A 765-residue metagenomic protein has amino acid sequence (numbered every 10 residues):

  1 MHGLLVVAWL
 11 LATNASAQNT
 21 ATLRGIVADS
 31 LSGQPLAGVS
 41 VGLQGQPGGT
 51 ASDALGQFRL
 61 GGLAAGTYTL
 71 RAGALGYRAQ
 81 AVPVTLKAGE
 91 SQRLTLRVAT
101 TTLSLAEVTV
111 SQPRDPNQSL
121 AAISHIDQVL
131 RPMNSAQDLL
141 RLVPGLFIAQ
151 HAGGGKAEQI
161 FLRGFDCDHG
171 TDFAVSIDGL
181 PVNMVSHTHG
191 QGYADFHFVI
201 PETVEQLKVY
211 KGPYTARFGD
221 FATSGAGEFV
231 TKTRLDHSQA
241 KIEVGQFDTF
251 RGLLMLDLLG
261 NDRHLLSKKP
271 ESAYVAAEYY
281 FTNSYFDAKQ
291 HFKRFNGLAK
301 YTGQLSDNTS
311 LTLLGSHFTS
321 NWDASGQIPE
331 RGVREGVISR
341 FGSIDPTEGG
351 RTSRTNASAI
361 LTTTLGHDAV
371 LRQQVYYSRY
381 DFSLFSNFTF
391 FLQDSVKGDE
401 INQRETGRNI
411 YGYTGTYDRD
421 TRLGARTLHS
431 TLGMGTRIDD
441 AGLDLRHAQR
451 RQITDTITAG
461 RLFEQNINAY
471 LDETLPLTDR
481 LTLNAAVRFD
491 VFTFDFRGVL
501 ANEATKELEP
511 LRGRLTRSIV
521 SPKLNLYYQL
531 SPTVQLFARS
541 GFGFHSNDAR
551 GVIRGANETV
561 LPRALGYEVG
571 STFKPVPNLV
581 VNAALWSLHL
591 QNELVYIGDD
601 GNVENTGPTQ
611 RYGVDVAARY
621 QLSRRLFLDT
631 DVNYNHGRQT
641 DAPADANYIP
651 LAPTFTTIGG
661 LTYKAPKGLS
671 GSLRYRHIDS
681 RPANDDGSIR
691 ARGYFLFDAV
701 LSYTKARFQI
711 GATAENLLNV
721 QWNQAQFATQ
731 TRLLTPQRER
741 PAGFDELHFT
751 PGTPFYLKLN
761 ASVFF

Functional and structural regions predicted by a protein language model:
A28, S32, S40-Q44, G73-Y77 (+6 more regions): Short, acidic, small-residue-rich periplasmic hinge/interaction motif at the N-terminus of Gram-negative outer-membrane
P181-K211, F229-V230, A556: Short acidic/polar hinge/loop motifs at secondary-structure boundaries that mediate gating or recognition
K208-A216, G225-G260, A277, Y285: Short strand-turn segments of transmembrane beta-barrel domains in outer membranes, especially the first one or two
Q246-T282, F286-S325, G349-G366, G424 (+2 more regions): Transmembrane beta-barrel wall of Gram-negative outer-membrane proteins
Q304, N308-F318, G350-A501, Y527-Q529 (+2 more regions): Face-selective signature of the C-terminal outer-membrane beta-barrel domain
T364, V370-F388, Q529, Q535-G543 (+3 more regions): Membrane-embedded beta-barrel scaffold of Gram-negative outer-membrane proteins
D418, W586-H589, N605-D685, N760-F764: Gram-negative outer-membrane beta-barrel transporters
L628, S680-R681, S702-F765: C-terminal beta-signal and adjacent terminal beta-strands/loops of Gram-negative outer-membrane beta-barrel proteins
